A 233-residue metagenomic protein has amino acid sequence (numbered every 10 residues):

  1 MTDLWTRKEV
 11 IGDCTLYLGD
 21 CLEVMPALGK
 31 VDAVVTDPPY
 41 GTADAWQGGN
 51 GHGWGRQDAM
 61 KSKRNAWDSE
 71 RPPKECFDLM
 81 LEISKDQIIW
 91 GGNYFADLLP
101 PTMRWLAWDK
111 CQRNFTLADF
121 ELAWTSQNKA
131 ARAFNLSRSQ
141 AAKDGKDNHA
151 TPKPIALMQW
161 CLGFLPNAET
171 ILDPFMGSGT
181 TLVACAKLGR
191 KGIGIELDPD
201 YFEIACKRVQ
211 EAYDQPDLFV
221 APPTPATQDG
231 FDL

Functional and structural regions predicted by a protein language model:
M1-R7: DnaQ-like (DEDDh/DEDDy) 3′-5′ exonuclease domain used for proofreading and 3′-end trimming on nucleic acids
K8-L16: Beta-strand-turn-beta hairpins that frame and shape the catalytic cleft of phosphate-ester-processing enzymes
G19: Cofactor-binding loops of NAD(P)H-dependent oxidoreductases, dominated by short-chain dehydrogenase/reductases
L22-M25: Short loop/turn elements that flank and shape the SAM/SAH-binding pocket of Class I
A27-T36, Y40-N65, P72-L233: Class I S-adenosyl-L-methionine
